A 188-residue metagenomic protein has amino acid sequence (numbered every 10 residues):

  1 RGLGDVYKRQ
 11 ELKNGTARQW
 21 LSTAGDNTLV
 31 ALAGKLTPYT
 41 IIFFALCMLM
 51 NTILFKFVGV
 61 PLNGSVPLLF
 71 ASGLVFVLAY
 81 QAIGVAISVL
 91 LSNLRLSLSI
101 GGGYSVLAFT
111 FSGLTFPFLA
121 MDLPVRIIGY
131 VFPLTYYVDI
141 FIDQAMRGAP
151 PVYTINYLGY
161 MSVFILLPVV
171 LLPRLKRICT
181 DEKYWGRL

Functional and structural regions predicted by a protein language model:
R1, K35-L36, G64-S65: Loop-to-helix entry region at the N-terminal start of transmembrane alpha-helices in multi-pass membrane transporters
G2-Y7: Short, small-residue-biased leader/transition segments that mark boundaries at the very start of proteins
R9-V30: Short helix-to-coil transition segments within interhelical loops that connect adjacent transmembrane helices
R18-Q19, Y39, L46, S112 (+1 more regions): Membrane-embedded transmembrane helical bundles of large multi-pass transporters/channels
D26-I53, L158, S162: Selective transmembrane-helix segments that form parts of the transport pathway or gating/packing helices in multipass
T52-I53, P61-L188: Membrane-spanning alpha-helical segments of multipass transporters and channels
